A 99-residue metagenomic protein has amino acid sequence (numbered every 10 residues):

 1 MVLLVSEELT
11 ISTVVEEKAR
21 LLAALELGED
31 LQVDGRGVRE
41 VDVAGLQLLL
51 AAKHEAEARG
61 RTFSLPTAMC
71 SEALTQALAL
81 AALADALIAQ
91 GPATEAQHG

Functional and structural regions predicted by a protein language model:
M1-A44, L50-G99: STAS-like cytosolic regulatory interaction modules
